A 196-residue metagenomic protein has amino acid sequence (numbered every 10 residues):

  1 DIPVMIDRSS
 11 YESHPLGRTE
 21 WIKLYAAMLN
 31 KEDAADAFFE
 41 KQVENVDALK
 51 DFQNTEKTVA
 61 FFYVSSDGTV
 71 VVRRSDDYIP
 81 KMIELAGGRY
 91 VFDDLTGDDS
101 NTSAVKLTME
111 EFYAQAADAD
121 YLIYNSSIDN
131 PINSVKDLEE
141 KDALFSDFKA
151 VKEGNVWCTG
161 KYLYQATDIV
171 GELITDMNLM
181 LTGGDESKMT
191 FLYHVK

Functional and structural regions predicted by a protein language model:
D1, K106-D118: Short helices/loops that flank or line small-molecule/ion binding pockets
D1-P15, V91: Internal alpha/beta domain cores that form substrate/cofactor-binding pockets in large enzymes and binding proteins
I2-M5, Y25, K31-E32, N54-V59 (+3 more regions): Loop/turn elements at helix/coil->beta-strand transitions in domains of secreted/extracellular proteins
S9-E40, Y121-K196: Structured C-terminal subdomain patch of bacterial secreted/periplasmic proteins
A34-G87: Basic- and aromatic-lined ligand-binding clefts that recognize polyanionic substrates
E44, Y78, V105-E111, E139-S146: Alpha-helical scaffolding within the catalytic cores of extracellular/periplasmic polymer-degrading hydrolases
I79-T102, I123-S126: His/Asp/Glu-enriched short active-site or ligand-binding loop at hydrolase and phosphoryl-transfer sites
